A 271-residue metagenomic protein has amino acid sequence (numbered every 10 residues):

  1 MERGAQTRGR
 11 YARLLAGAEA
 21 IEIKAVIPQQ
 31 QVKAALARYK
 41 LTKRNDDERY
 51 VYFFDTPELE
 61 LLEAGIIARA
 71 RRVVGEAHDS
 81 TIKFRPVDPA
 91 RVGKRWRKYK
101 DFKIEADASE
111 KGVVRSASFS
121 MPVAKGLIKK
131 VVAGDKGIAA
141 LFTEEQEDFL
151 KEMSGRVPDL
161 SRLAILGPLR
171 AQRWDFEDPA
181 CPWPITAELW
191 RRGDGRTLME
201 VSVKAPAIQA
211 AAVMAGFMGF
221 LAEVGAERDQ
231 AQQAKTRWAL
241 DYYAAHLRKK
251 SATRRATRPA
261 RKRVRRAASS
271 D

Functional and structural regions predicted by a protein language model:
M1-D271: Phosphate-end processing signature that detects enzymes handling 5′-triphosphorylated RNA and polyphosphate
